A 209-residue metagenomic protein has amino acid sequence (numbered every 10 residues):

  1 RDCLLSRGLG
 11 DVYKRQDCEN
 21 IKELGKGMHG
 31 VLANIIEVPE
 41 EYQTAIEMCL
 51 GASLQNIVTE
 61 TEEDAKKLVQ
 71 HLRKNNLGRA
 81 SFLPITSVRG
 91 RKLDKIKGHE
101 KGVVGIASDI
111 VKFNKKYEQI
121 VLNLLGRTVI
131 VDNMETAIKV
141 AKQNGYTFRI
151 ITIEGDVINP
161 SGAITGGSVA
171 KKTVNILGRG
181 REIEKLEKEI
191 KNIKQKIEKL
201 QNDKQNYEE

Functional and structural regions predicted by a protein language model:
R1, R7-E187: SMC-family hinge/dimerization module
D2-L9, D203-E209: Short, intrinsically disordered, charge-balanced linker/junction segments flanking boundaries in proteins
L177-E209: Extended, charged coiled-coil helical stalks used as long, distance-spanning scaffolds in large assemblies
